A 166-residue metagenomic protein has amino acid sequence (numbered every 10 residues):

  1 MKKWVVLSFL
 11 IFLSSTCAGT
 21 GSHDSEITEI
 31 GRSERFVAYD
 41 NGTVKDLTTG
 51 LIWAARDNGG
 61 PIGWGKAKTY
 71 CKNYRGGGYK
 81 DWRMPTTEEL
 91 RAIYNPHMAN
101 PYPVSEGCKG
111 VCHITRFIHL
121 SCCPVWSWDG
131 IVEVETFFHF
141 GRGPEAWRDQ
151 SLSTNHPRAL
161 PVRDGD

Functional and structural regions predicted by a protein language model:
K2-V6, L13-R83, T87-D166: Glycine-aromatic-enriched surface loops/turns that form tight recognition elements
